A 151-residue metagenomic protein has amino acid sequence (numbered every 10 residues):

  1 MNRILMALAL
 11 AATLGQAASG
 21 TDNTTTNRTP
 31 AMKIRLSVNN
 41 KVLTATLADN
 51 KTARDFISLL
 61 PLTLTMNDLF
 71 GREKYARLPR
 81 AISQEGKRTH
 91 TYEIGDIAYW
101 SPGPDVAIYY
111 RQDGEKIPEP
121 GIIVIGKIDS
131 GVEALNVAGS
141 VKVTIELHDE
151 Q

Functional and structural regions predicted by a protein language model:
I4-T13: Sec-dependent N-terminal signal peptides
A17-G20: Boundary at the C-terminal end of the N-terminal hydrophobic targeting segment
N27-A81: N-terminal secretory signal peptides
I82-G86: Short alpha-helix capping/helix-loop boundary micro-motifs
G95-D96: Loop/turn positions that initiate beta-strands
S101-I128: Beta-strand-rich cores of mature extracytoplasmic or soluble domains
V124-Q151: Well-ordered alpha/beta subsegment
